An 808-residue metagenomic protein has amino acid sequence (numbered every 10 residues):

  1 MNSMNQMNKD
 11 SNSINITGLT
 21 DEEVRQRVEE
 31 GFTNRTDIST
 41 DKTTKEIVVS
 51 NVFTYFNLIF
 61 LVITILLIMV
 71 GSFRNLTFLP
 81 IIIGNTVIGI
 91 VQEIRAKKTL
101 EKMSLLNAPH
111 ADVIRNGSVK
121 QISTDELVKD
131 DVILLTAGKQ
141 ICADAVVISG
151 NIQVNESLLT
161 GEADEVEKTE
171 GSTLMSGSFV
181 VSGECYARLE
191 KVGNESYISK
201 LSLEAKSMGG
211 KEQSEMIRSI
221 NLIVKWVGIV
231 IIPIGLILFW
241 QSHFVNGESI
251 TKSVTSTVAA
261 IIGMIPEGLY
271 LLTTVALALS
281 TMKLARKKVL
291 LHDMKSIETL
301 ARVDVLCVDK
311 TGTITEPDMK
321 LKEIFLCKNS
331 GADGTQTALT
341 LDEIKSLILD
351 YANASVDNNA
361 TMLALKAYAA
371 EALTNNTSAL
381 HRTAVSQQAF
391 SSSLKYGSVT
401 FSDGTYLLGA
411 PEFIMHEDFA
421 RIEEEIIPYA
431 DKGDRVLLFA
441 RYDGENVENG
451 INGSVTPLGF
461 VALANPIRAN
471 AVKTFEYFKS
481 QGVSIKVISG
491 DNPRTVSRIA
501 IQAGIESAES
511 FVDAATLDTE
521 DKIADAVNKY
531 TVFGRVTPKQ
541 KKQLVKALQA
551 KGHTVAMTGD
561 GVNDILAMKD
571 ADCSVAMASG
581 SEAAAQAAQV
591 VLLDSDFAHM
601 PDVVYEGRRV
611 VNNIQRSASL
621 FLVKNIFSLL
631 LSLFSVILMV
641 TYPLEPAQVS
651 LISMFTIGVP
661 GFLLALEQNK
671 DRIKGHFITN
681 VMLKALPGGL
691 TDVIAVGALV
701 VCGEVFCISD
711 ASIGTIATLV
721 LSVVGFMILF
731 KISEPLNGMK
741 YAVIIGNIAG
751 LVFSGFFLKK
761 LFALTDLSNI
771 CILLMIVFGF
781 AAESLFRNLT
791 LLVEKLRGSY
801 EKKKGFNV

Functional and structural regions predicted by a protein language model:
N5-N8, G18, T64, T77 (+4 more regions): Cytosolic catalytic regions of P-type ion-transporting ATPases
N12-G18, E22-S39, V87, R95-L105 (+1 more regions): Actuator/coupling domain of P-type ATPases
N34-D112, V119, W226, L365: Transmembrane helix-loop-helix hairpins at the membrane interface
L58-P80, I229-I265, A278, M282-K288 (+4 more regions): Helix-interface capping motifs at the ends of transmembrane segments in multi-pass membrane proteins
S178, R302-P457, L463, E476-Y477 (+5 more regions): Cytosolic catalytic regions of ATP/NTP-dependent phosphoryl-transfer enzymes
L236, W240, G247, Y396-R421 (+7 more regions): Cytosolic catalytic headpieces and adjacent flexible linkers of membrane translocases
L238, S507-A556, A571, A578-K740 (+2 more regions): Membrane-embedded transport module
